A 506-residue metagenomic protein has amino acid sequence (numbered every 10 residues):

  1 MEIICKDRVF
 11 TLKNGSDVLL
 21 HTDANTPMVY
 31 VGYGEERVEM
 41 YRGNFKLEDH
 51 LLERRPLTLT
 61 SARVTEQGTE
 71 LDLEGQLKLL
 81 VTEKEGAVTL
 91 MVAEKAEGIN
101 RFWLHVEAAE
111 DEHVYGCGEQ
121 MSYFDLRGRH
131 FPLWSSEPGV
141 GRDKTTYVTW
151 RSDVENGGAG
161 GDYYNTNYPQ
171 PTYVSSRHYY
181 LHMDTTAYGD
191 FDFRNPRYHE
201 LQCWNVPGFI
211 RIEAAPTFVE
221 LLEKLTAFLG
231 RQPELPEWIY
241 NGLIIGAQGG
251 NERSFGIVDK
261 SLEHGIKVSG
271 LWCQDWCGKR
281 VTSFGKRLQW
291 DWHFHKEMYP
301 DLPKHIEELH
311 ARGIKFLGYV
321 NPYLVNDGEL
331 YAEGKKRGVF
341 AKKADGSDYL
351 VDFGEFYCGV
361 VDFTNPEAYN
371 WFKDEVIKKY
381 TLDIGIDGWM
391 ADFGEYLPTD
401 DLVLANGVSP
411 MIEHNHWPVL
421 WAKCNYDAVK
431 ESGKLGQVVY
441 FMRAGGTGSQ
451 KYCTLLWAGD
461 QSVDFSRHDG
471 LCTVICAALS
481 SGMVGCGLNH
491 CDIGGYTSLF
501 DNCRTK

Functional and structural regions predicted by a protein language model:
E2-W238, G246-N251, V258-E263, G446: Catalytic and substrate-binding clefts that recognize carbohydrates or anionic sugar/phosphate headgroups
Y123, H130, K267-K506: Aromatic- and carboxylate-enriched substrate-binding clefts and catalytic-loop regions of carbohydrate-active enzymes
Y163, P216, Q248-E252, Y299 (+2 more regions): Soluble non-cytosolic domains of exported or imported proteins
K224, R253-F255, V474, K506: Conserved alpha/beta core surface patches that mediate binding of polyanionic ligands
L229-I244, S347-V360: N-terminal small/glycine-rich loop or linker at the start of catalytic domains across soluble metabolic enzymes
I244-G246, G494: Short strand-loop junctions, especially beta-strand C-caps/beta-turns that link beta-sheets to coils or alpha-helices
